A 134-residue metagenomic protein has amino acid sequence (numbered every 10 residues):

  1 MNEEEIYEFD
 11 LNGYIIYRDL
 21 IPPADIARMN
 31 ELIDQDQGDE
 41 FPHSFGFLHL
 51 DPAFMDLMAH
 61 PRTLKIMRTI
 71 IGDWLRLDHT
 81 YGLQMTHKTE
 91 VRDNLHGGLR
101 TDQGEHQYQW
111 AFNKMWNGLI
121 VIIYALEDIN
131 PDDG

Functional and structural regions predicted by a protein language model:
M1-N12, I21-G134: Non-heme Fe(II) oxygenase catalytic core, chiefly the N-lobe of the double-stranded beta-helix
